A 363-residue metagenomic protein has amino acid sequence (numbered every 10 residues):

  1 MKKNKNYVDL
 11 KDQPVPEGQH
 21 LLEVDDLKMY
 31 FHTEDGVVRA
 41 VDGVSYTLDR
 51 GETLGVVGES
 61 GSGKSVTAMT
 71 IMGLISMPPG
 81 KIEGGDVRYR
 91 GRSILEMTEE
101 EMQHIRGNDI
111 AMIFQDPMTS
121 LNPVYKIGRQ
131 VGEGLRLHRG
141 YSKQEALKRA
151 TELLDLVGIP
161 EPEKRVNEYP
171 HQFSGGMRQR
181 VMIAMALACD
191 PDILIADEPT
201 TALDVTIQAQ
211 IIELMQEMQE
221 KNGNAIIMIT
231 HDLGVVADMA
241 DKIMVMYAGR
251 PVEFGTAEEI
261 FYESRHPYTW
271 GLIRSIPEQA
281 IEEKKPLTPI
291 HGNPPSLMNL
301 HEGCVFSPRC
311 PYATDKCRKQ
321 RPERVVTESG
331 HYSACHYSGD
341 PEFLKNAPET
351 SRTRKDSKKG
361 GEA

Functional and structural regions predicted by a protein language model:
P14-G18, A257-K359: Charged, flexible cofactor/metal-binding loops and thiol motifs
H32, D86-H104, S142, E213 (+1 more regions): ABC ATPase NBD Q-loop/coupling interface
E59, I195-P199, L203-K285: P-loop NTP-binding/switch modules centered on Walker-like glycine-rich loops
R90-S93, Q144-K164: Conserved ABC ATPase "signature" region
I94-A111, L137, E259-S264, P295-H301: ABC ATPase NBD coupling module
A188-D192: A short, proline-enriched helix->beta-strand linker immediately N-terminal to the Walker B motif in ABC-type P-loop
